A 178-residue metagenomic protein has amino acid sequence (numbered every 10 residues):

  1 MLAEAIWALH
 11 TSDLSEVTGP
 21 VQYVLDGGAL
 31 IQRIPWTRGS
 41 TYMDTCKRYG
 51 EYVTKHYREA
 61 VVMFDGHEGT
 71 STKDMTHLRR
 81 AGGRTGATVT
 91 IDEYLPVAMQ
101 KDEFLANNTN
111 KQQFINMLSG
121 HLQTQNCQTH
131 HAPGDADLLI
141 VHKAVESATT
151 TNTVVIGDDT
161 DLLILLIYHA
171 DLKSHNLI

Functional and structural regions predicted by a protein language model:
M1-I178: Noncatalytic, typically N-terminal accessory segments of nucleic acid-processing enzymes and closely related
